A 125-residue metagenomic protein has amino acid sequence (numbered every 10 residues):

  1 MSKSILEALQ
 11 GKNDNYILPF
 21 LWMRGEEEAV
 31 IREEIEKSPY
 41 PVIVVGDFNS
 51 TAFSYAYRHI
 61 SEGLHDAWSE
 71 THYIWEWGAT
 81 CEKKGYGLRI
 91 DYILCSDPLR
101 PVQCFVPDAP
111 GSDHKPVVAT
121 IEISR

Functional and structural regions predicted by a protein language model:
M1-P39: Catalytic-adjacent loop/helix segments of enzymes that bind and process anionic phosphate/sulfate esters
V30-I43, F48-R125: Metal-dependent phosphoester-hydrolase catalytic domains
